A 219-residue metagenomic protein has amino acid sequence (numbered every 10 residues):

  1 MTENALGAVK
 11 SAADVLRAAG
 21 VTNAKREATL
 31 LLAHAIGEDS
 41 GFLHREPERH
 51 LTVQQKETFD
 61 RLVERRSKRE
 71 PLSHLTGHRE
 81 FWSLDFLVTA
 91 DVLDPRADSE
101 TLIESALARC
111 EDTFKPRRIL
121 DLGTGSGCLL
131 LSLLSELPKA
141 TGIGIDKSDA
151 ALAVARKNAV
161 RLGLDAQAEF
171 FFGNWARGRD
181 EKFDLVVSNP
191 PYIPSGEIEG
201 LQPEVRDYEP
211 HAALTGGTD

Functional and structural regions predicted by a protein language model:
M1-H44, E48-L51: Non-catalytic accessory regions of SAM-dependent methyltransferases
T2-L6, A18, K25, T52-K56 (+3 more regions): Short, solvent-exposed loop/helix junctions and linker helices that flank or host conserved functional motifs
G7-S11, T58, D98-T101, V154: Charged catalytic carboxylate motif
L32-R109: Conserved AdoMet
L84, K157, P203, D207: Conserved adenine-binding aromatic site and its adjacent loop/helix in ATP-hydrolyzing domains
A97-G200: Conserved SAM/SAH cofactor-binding pocket of Class I
Y192-D219: Mobile active-site "lid"/loop adjacent to the S-adenosyl-L-methionine
